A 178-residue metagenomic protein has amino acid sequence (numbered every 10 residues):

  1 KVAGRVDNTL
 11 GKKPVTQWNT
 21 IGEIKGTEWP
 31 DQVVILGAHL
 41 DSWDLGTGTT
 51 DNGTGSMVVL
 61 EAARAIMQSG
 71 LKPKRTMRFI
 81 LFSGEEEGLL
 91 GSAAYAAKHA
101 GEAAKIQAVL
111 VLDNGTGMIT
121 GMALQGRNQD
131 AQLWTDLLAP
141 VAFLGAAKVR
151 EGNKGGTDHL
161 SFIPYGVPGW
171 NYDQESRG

Functional and structural regions predicted by a protein language model:
K1, W29, D44, F82-R177: Metal-dependent peptidase/peptidase-like ectodomains
K1-G48, E61-R64, Q68-S69: Soluble metallo-hydrolase cores and metallopeptidase-like ectodomains found primarily in the secretory/periplasmic
Q17-I21, G53, Q107: Short glycine-rich loop/turn motifs
V34-G37, K74-S83, A108-L110: Beta-strand segments within the central parallel beta-sheet cores of soluble alpha/beta enzyme folds
L45-G55, E151: Alpha-helix N-cap/helix-initiation motif
G53-E61, L90, A94: Short amphipathic alpha-helical face segments that pack within enzyme cores and frequently flank/anchor catalytic
V59, T76-R78, P168: A fold-wide structural signal in alpha/beta-hydrolase
A65-L90: Short helix-loop-beta-strand segments that form the rim/entrance of peptidase-like active sites
